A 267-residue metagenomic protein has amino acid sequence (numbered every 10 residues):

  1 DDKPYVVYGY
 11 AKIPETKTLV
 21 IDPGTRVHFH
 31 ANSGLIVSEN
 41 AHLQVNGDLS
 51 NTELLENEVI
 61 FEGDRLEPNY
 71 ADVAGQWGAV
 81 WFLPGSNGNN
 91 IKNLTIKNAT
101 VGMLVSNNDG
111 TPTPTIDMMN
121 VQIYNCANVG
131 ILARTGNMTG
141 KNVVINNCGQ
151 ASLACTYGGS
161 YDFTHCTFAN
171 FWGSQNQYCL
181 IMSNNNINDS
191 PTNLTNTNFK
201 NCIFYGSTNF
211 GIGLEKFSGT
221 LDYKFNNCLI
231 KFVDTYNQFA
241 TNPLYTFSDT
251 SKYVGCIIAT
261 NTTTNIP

Functional and structural regions predicted by a protein language model:
D1-P267: Beta-strand/loop edge motif enriched in small/polar residues
